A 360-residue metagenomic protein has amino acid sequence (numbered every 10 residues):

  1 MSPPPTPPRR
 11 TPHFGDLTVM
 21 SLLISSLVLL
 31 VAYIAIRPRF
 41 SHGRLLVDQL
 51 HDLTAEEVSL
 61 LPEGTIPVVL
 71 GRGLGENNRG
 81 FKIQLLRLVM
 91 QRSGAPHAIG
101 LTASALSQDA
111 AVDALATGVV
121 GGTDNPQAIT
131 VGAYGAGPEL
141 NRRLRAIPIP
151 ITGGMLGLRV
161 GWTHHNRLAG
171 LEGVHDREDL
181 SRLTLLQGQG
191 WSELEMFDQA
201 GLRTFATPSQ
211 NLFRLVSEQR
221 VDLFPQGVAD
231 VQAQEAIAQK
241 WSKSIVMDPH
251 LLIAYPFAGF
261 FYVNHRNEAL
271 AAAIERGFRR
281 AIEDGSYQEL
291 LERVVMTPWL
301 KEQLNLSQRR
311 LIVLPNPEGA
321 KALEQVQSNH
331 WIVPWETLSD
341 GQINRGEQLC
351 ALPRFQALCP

Functional and structural regions predicted by a protein language model:
D52-R142, I274, R354: Extracytoplasmic small-molecule ligand-binding "clamshell" domains of the periplasmic binding protein/Venus flytrap
L60-N77, E172-G190, L223: Short loop->beta-strand "edge-of-pocket" segments that line small-molecule binding or catalytic clefts across diverse
I83-S93, H165-L168, S181, P256-L300 (+1 more regions): Extended ligand-binding regions for polar small-molecule ligands
L85-I99, G173-D179, G188-Q210, E235-W241: Ligand-binding cleft/hinge of the Venus flytrap
A116, T130-R143, F224-S244: A ligand-binding cleft/hinge motif common to bilobed small-molecule-binding domains
R145-E195: A conserved helix-loop-strand patch within extracytoplasmic ligand-binding domains of the periplasmic binding
G154-V160, Q239-E275, T297-K321, Q327: Periplasmic-binding protein-like
E283-P360: An extracytoplasmic/periplasmic, membrane-proximal ligand-sensing/linker region
